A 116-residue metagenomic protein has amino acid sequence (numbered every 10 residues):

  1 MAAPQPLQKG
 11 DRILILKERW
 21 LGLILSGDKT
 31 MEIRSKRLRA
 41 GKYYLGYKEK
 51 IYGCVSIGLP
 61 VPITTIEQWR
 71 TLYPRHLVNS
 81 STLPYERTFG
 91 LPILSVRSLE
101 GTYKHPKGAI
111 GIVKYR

Functional and structural regions predicted by a protein language model:
A2-R116: Structured alpha/beta reader/binder surfaces that contact nucleic acids or chromatin modification marks
